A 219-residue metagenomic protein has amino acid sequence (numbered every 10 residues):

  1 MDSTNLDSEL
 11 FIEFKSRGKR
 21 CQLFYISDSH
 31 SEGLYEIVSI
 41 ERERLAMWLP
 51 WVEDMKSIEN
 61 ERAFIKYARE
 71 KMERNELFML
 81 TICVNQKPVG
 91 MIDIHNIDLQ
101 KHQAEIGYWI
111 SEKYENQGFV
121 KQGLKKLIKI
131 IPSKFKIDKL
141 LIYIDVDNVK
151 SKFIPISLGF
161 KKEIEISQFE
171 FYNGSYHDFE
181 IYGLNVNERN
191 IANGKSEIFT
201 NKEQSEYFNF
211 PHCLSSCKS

Functional and structural regions predicted by a protein language model:
M1-G33, I37-R44, M79-S219: Acyl-donor (CoA/ACP) binding surface of acyl/acetyltransferases
S39-R42, E53, R69: Residue-level detector of secondary-structure transition/capping positions
A46-K66: Conserved GNAT-fold acetyl-CoA-binding loop/helix
K56-S57, M72, N190: A short hydrophobic/aromatic micro-motif that marks alpha-helical segments and, especially, helix-coil
E70-N75, F160: Short loop/turn motifs at secondary-structure junctions and domain boundaries
